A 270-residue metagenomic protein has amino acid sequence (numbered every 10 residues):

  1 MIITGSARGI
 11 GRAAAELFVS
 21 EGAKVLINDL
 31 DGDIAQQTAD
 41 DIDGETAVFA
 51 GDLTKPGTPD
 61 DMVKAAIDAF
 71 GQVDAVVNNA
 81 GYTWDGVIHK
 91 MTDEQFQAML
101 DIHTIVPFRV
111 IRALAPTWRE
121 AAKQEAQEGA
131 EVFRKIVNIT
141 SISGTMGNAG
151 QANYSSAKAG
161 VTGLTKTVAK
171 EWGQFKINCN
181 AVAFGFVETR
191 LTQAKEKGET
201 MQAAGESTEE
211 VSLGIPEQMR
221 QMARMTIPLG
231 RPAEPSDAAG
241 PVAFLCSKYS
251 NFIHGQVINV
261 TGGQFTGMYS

Functional and structural regions predicted by a protein language model:
M1-L26: Canonical Rossmann dinucleotide-binding motif of NAD(H)/NADP(H)-dependent dehydrogenases/reductases, specifically
V77, G173, N178, I253-G255: Short, small/polar-rich loop/turn modules that mediate ligand/substrate recognition or access, typified
V87-I88, T92-L100, A223: Substrate-binding pocket helix/loop in short-chain dehydrogenase/reductase
I111, A157, T165: Active-site helix of classical SDR
P116, K170-Q174, N251: Alpha-helical segment proximal to the catalytic Tyr-Lys
S141: Residue(s) in the substrate-gating loop at a strand-loop-helix junction that position the organic substrate next
M146, P241-A243, H254-S270: Short C-terminal tail/terminal secondary-structure segment of NAD(P)H-dependent dehydrogenase/reductase domains
